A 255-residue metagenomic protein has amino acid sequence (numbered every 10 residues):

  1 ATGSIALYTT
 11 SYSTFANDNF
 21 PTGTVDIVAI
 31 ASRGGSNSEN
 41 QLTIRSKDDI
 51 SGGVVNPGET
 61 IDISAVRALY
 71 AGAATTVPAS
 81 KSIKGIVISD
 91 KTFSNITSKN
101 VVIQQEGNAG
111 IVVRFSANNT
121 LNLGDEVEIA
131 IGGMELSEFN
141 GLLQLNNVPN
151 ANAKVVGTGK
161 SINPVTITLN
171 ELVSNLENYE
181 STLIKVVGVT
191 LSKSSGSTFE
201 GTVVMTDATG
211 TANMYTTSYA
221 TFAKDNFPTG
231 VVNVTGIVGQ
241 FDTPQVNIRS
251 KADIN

Functional and structural regions predicted by a protein language model:
A1-N255: OB-fold nucleic-acid-binding modules
